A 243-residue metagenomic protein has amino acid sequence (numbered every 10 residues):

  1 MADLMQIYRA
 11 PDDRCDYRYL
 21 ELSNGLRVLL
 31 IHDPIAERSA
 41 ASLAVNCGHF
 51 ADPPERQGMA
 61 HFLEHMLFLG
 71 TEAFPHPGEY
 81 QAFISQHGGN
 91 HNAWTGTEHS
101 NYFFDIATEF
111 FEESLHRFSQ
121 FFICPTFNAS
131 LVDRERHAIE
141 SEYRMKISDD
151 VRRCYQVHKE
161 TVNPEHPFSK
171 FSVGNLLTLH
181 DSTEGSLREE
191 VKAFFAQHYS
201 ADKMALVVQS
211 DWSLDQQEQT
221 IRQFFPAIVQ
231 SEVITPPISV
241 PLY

Functional and structural regions predicted by a protein language model:
M1-E37: N- or domain-start disorder-to-order transition segments that initiate the globular core
D3-Q6, V45, T71-F194, D215 (+2 more regions): Acidic/histidine-enriched segments that form metal/cofactor-coordinating and catalytic pocket/exosite environments
P11-R18, V151, D215, E232-T235: Acidic/His-enriched low-complexity segments
C15-Y17, S23, A36-A40, P54 (+4 more regions): Extracytoplasmic
G25, D33-I84: Active/ligand-binding-proximal structured segments within catalytic/core domains that scaffold catalytic residues
D33, A107, Q209-S213: An acidic- and aromatic-residue-enriched active-site/binding cleft used to recognize and process polar
E218-I234: Glycine-centered hinge/linker elements that transmit conformational signals in sensory and ligand-binding systems
